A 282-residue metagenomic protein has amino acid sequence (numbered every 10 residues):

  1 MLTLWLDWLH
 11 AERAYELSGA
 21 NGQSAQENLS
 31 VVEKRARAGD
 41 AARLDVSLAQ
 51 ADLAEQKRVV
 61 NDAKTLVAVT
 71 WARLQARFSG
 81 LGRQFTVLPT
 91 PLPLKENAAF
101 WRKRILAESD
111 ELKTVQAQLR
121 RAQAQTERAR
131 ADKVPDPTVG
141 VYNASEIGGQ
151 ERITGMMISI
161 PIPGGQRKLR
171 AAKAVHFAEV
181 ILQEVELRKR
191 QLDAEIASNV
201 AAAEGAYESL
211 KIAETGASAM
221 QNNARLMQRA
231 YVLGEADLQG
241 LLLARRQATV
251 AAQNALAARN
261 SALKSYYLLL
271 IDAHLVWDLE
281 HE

Functional and structural regions predicted by a protein language model:
M1-E108, N199-A202, A206, L226 (+2 more regions): Periplasmic alpha-helical coiled-coil/stalk elements that build and connect Gram-negative outer-membrane
M1-S18, E27, K34, T70 (+3 more regions): Amphipathic alpha-helical coiled-coil segments
D7, A76, R102-L169, H176-E184 (+2 more regions): A small-residue-enriched
G39, S79, G234, A273-L275: Short helix-capping/hinge motifs at transmembrane helix termini and TM-loop junctions
D40-A41, D110, V134, E235-A236: Residue-level recognition of short, well-ordered coil/turn positions that link secondary-structure elements
D45, E111, R170, G240: DHp/HisKA histidine-phosphotransfer helix
P89-P91, A144-E146, R188: Short beta-strand/turn micro-motifs at beta-sheet edges
L275-H281: Short, low-complexity, Pro/Ser/Thr/Gly-rich segments in the mature regions of secreted, periplasmic
